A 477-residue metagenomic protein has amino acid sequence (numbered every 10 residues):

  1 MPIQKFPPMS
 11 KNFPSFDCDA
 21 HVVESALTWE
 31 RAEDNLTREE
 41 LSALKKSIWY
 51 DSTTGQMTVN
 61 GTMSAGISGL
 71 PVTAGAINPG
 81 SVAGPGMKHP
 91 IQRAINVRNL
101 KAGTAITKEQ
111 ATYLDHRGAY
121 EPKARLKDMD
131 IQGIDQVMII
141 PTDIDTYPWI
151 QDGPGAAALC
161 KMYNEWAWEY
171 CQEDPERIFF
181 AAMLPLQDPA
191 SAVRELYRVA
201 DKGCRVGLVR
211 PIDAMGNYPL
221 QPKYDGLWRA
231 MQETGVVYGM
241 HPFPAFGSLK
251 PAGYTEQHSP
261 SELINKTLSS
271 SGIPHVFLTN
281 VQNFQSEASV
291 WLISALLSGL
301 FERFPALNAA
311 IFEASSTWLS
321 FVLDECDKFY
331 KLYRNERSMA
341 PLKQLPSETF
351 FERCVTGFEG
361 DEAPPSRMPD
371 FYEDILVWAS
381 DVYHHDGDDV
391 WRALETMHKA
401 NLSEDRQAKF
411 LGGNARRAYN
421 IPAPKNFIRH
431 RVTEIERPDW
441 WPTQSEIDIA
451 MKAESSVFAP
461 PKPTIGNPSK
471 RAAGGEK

Functional and structural regions predicted by a protein language model:
P2-P14, S25-Q136, E165-E173, R194-R198 (+8 more regions): Mid-to-C-terminal alpha-helical segments outside catalytic/metal-binding sites
S15-D19: Short, hydrophobic/glycine-enriched beta-strand segments
A20-H21, D381-V382: Active-site metal-binding loops of divalent metal-dependent hydrolases
H21, A26, T142, I212 (+2 more regions): Flexible loop residues that form catalytic and substrate-binding hotspots at small-molecule/glycan-binding clefts
K108-R117, K127-Q151, R177-P185, R205-I212: Divalent metal-dependent hydrolysis catalytic cores, especially in the metallo-beta-lactamase
Q151-G153, D324-D327, K399: A short secondary-structure junction motif
D152-A157, A393-T396: Short glycine-enriched, charge-decorated loop/helix-capping segments at active-site entrances that position
A158, C171-F179, L184, P189-A190 (+2 more regions): Catalytic pocket-lining loop regions of alpha/beta-barrel enzymes, especially the amidohydrolase/enolase/GH5 lineages
